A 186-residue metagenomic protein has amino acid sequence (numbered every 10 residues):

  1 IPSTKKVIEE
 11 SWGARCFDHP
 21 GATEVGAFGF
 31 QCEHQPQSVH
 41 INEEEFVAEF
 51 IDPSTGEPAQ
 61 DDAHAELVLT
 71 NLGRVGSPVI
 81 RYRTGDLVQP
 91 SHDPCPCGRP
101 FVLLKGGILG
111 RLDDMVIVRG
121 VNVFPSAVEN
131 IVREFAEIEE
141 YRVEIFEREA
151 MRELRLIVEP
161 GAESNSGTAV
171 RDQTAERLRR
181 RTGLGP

Functional and structural regions predicted by a protein language model:
I1-P186: Active-site glycine/GP-rich loop and adjacent strand/helix microenvironment that borders small-molecule binding pockets
